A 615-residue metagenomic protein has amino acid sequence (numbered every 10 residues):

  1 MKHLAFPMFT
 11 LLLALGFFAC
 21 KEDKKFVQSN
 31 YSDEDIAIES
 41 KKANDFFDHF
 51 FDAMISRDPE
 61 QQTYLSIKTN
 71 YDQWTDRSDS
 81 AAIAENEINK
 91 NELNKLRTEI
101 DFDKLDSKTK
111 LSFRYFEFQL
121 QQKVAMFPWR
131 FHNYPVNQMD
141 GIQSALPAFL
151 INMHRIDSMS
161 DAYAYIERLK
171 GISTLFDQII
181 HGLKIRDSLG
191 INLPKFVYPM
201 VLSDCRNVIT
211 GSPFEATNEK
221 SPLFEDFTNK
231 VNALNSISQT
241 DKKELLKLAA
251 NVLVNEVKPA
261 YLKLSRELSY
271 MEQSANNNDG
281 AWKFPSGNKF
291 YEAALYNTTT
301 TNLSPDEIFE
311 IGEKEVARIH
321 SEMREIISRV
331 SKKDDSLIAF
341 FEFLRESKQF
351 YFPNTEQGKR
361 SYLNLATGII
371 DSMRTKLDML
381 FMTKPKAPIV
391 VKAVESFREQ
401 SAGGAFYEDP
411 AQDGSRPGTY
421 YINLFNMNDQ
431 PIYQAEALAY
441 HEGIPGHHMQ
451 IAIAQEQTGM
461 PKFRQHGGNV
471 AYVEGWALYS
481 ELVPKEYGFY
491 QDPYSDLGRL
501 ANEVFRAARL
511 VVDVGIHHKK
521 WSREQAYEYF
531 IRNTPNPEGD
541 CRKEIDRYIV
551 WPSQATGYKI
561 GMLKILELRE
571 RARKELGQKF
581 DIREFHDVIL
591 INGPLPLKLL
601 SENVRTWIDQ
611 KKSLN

Functional and structural regions predicted by a protein language model:
M1-M8: Bacterial N-terminal signal peptides that target proteins for export
F9-T10, A454: Enrichment for repetitive, rod-forming helical segments
G16-A19: C-terminal motif of bacterial Sec signal peptides marking the signal peptidase cleavage site
K21-N615: N-terminal maturation segment of proteins
